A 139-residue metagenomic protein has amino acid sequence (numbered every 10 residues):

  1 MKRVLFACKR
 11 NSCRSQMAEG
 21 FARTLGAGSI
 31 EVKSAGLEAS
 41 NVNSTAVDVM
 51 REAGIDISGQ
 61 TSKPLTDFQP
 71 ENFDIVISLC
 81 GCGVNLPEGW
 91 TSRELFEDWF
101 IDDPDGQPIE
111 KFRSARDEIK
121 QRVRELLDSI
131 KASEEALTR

Functional and structural regions predicted by a protein language model:
M1-T66: Conserved active-site segments centered on acidic
F6, S34, S78, E97-F100: Structural signal for conserved beta-strand scaffold positions within catalytic alpha/beta enzyme cores
R10, T61, G81-G83, D102: Short, flexible active-site-adjacent loop segments at beta-strand->alpha-helix junctions, enriched in small/polar
N11, M50, V76-I77, I119: Conserved small-residue
A27-S29, N72, S92-L95: Short glycine/proline-enriched coil/turn segments at helix->beta-strand junctions
T66-E71, P104: Acidic pyrophosphate-coordinating catalytic loop
Q69-T91: Mid-chain, well-packed structural core segment of small domains
V84-R139: Phosphate-binding/catalytic loops
